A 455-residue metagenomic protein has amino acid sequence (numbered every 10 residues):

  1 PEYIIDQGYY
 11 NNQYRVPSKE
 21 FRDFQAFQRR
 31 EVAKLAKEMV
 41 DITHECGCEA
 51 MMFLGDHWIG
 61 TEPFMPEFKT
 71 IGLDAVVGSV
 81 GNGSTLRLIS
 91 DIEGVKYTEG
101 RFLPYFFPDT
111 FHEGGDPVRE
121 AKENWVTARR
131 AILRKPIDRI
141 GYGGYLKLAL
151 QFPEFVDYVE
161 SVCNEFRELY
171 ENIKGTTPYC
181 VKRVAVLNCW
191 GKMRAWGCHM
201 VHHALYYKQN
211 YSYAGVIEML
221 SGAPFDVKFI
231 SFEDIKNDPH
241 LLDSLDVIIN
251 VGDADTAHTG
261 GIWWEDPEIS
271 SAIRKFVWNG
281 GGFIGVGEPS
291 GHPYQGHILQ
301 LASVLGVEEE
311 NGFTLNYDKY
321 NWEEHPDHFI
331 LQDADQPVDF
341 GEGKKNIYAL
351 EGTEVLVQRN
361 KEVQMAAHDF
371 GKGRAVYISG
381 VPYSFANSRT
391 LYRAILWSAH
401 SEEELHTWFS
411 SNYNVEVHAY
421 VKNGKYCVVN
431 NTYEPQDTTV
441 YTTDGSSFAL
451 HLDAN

Functional and structural regions predicted by a protein language model:
P1-L73, S79-I89, K174: Polysaccharide-binding and catalytic clefts of secreted carbohydrate-active enzymes
Y14, I59, S90-E120, L146-P153 (+1 more regions): Active-site clefts of carbohydrate-active enzymes
V16-A33, I71-V80, P104-E120, G143-L148 (+3 more regions): The substrate-binding groove and active-site-proximal loops of carbohydrate-active enzymes, especially glycoside
A50-L54, D74-G78, K96-Y105, D138-G143: Hydrophobic faces of well-ordered beta-strands that scaffold small-molecule active sites in alpha/beta enzyme cores
P66-T70, L86-T98, I132-P136: Acidic (Asp/Glu)-rich catalytic clusters
V118, N124-W125, P136, G144-R183 (+6 more regions): Extracellular ligand-binding/catalytic regions of CAZymes and related secreted enzymes and adhesion modules
R129, K135, D157-L245, N423: Aromatic-Pro/Gly-enriched surface loop or interdomain linker that acts as a lid/target-recognition segment
G260-Q336: A glycine-rich, often tryptophan-bearing local segment used as a flexible ligand/cofactor-contacting loop or short
